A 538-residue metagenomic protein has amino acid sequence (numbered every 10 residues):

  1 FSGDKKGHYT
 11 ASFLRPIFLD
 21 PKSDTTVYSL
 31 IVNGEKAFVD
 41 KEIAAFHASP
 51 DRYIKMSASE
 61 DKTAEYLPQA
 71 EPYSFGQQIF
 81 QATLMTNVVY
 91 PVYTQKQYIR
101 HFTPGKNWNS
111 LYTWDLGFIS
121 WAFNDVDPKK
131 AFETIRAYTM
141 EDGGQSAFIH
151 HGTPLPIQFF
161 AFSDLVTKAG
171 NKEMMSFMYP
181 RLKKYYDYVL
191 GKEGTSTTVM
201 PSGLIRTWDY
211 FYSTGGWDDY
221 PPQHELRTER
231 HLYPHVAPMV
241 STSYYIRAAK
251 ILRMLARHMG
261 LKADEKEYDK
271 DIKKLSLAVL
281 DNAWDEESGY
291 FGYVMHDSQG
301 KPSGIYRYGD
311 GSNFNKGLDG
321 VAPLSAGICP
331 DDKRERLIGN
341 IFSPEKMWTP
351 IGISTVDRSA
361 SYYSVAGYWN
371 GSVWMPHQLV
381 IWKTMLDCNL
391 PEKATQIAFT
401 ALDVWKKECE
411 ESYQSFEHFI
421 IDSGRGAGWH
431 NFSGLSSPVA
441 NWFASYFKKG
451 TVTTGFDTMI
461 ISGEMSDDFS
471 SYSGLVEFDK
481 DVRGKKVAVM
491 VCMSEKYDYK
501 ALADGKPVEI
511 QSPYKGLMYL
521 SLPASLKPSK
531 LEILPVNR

Functional and structural regions predicted by a protein language model:
F1-N109, E173-M174, K183-Y188, A256-R257 (+3 more regions): Acidic/polar, glycine-enriched structural segments that form the non-catalytic walls/loops of the carbohydrate-binding
F13, F18-F46, Q145-T153, L190-K270 (+6 more regions): The feature captures the catalytic groove of carbohydrate-active enzymes
K41-S59, P72-F80, D127-M140, K172-L190 (+4 more regions): Extended, well-ordered alpha-helical scaffold segments
E60-S176, K183, A237, K250 (+4 more regions): Substrate-binding groove/exosite segments of carbohydrate-active enzymes
P68-V89, T113, A169-M239, E267-K274 (+4 more regions): Active-site acid/base region of carbohydrate-active enzymes
F162-A169, M174-M178, E287-H296, K301-N340 (+2 more regions): C-terminal capping/lid segments that line or modulate ligand- or cofactor-binding pockets
F478-Y497: Surface-exposed beta-strand/loop patches in extracellular or lumenal glycoproteins
S512-R538: C-terminal beta-strand-rich structural cap/linker in extracellular carbohydrate-active enzymes
